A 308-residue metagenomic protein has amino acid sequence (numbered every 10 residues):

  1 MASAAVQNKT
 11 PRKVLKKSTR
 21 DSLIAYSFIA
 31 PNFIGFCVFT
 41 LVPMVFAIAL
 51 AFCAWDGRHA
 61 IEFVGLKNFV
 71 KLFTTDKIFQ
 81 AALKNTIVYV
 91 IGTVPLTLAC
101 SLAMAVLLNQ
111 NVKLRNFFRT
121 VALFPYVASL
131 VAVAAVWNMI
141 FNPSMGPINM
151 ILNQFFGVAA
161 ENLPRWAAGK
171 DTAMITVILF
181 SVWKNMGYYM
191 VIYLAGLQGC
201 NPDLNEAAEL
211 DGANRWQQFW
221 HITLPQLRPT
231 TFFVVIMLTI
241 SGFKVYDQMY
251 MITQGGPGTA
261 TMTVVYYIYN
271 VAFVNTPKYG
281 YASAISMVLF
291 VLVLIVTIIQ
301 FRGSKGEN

Functional and structural regions predicted by a protein language model:
M1-T10: Short, intrinsically disordered terminal tails adjacent to the first/last structured region
K9, S18-N308: A structural signal for multi-pass alpha-helical bundles of membrane permease subunits that mediate small-molecule
